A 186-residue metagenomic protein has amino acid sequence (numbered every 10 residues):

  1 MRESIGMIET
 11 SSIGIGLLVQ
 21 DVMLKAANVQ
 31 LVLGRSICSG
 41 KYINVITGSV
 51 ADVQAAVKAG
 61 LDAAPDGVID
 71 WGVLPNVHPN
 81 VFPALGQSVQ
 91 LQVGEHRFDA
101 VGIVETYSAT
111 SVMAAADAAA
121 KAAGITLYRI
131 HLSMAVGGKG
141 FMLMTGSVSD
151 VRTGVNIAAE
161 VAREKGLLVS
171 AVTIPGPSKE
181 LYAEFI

Functional and structural regions predicted by a protein language model:
R2-G40, A51-K139, T145-I186: Long, contiguous binding/interaction regions
V45-A51: Glycine-rich loop at the start of a catalytic domain that most often binds anionic cofactors/ligands
